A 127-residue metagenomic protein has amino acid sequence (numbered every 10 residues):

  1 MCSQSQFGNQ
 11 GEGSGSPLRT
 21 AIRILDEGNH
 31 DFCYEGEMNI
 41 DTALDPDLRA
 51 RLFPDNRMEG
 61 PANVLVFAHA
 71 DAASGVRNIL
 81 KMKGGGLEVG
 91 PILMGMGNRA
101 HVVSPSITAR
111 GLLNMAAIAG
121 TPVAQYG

Functional and structural regions predicted by a protein language model:
M1-G11, T20, I24, P46 (+4 more regions): C-terminal functional extensions of proteins
Q4-V64: Active-site rim loops that border cofactor/substrate pockets in soluble metabolic enzymes
G36, A68, S104: Pocket-edge structural micro-motifs
P46-R49, K81-G85: Short amphipathic alpha-helical surface micro-motifs
N63-K83: C-terminal hydrophobic structural anchor segments that stabilize assembly/packing rather than catalytic chemistry
